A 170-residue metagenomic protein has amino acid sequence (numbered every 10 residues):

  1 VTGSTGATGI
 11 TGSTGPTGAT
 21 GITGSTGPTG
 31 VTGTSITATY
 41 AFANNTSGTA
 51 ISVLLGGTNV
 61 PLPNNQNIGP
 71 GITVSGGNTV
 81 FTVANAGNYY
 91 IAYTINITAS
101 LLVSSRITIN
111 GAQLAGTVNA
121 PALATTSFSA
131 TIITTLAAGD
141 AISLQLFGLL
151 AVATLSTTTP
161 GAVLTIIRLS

Functional and structural regions predicted by a protein language model:
T2-S35: The collagen Gly-X-Y repeat
P16, P28-S170: Extracellular jelly-roll beta-sandwich "head" domains, especially the C-terminal globular C1q domain
